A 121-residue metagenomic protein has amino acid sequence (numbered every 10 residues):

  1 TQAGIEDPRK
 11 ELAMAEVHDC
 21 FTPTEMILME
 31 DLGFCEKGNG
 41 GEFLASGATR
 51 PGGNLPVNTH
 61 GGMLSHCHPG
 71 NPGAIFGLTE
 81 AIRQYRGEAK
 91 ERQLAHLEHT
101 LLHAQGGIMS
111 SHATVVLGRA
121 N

Functional and structural regions predicted by a protein language model:
T1-N121: Claisen-condensing/thiolase-fold acyl-transfer catalytic domains that form or cleave C-C bonds in fatty acid
